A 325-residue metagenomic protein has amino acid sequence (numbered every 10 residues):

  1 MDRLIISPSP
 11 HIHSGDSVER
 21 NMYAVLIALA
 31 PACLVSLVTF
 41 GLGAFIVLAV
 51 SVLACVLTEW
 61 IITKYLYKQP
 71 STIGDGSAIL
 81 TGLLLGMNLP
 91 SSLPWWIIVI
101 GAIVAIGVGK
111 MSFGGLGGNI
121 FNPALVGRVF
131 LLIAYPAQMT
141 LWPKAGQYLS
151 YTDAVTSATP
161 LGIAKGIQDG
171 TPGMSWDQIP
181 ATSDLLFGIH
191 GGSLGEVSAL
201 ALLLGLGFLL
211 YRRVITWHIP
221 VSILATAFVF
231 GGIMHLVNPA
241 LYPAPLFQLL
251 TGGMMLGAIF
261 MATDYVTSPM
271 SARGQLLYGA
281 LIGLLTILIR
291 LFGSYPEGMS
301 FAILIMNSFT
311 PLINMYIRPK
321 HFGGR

Functional and structural regions predicted by a protein language model:
M1-N21, L291-R325: Cytosolic-side transmembrane-helix boundaries in multi-pass membrane proteins
M1-V56: N-terminal signal-anchor module of multipass membrane proteins
S9, L57-Q69, I106-G117, L204-R213 (+1 more regions): C-terminal ends of transmembrane helices
A24-A32, V47-E59, S77-G82, G86 (+14 more regions): Alpha-helical transmembrane segments in multi-pass membrane proteins
G41-A54, S92-G101, L185-A199, Y242-M254: Structural signature of hydrophobic alpha-helical transmembrane segments
S77-Y151: A generic, well-ordered mixed alpha/beta core segment in the N-terminal half of proteins
G117, F121-L203: Long hydrophobic alpha-helical segments that form multi-pass transmembrane helix bundles in integral membrane proteins
I120, A124, P245-G252, Q275-L277 (+1 more regions): Loop-to-transmembrane alpha-helix initiation sites
